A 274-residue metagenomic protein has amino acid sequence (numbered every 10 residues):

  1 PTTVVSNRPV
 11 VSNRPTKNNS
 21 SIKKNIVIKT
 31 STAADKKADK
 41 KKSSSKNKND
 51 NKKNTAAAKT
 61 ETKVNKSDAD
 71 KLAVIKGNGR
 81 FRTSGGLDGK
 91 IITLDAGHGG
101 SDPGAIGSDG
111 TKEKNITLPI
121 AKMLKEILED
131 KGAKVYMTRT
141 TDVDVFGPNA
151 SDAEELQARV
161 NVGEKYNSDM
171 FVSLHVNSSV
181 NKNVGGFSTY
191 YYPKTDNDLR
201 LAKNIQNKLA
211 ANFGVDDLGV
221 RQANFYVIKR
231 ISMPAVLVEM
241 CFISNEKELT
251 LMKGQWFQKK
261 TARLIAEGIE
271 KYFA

Functional and structural regions predicted by a protein language model:
P1-K90: Non-catalytic propeptide/linker segments at domain boundaries
E61-K203, A211: Catalytic-core regions of hydrolytic enzymes
A158, N207, T250: Charged/polar, solvent-exposed surface patches and flexible loops
S173, V180, D216-A274: Active-site-adjacent mobile loop/cap segments within catalytic or ligand-binding domains
